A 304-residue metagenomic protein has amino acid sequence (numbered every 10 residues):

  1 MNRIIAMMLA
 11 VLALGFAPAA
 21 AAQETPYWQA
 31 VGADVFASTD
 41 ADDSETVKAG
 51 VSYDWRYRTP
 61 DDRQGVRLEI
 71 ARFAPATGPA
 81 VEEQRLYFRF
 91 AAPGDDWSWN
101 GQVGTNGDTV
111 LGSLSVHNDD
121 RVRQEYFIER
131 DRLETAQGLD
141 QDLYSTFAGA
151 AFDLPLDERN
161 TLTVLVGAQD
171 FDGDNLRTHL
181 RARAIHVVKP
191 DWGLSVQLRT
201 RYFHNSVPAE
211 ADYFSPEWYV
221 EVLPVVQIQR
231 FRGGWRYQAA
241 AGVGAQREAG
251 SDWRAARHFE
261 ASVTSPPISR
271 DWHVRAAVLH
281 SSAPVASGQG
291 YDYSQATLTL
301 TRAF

Functional and structural regions predicted by a protein language model:
M1-I4: Positively charged n-region of N-terminal signal peptides that target proteins for export
A6-G15: Bacterial N-terminal signal peptides
A17-A19: N-terminal signal peptide c-region/cleavage motif recognized by signal peptidases
A21-F304: Gram-negative and organellar
